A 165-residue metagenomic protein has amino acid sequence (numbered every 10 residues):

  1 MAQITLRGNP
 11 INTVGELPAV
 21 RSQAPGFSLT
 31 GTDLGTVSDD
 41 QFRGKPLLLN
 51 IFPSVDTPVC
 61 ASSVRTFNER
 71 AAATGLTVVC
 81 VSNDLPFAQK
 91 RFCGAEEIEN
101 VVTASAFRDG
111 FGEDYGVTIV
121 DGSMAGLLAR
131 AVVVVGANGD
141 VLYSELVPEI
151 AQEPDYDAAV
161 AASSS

Functional and structural regions predicted by a protein language model:
M1-S165: Chalcogenol-based redox active-site neighborhoods
